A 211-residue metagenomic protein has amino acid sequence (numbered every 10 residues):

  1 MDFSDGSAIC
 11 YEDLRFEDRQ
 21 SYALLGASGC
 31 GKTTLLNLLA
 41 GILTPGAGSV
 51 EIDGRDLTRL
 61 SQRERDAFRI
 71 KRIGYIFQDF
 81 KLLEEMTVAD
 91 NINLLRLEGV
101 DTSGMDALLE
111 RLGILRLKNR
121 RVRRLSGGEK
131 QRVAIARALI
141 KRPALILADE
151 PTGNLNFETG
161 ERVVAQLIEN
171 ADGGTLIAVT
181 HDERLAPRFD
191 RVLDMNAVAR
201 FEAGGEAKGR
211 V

Functional and structural regions predicted by a protein language model:
A40: Helix-to-loop junction immediately C-terminal to a conserved catalytic motif
G48-D56: Conserved ABC transporter NBD signature motif
D56, V100-L117: Conserved ABC ATPase "signature" region
L57-G74, N170: ABC ATPase NBD coupling module
R121-L125, E129-Q131: Conserved ABC ATPase signature
I140-A144: A short, proline-enriched helix->beta-strand linker immediately N-terminal to the Walker B motif in ABC-type P-loop
I146-D149: Catalytic Walker B motif of ABC-type/P-loop ATPase nucleotide-binding domains
